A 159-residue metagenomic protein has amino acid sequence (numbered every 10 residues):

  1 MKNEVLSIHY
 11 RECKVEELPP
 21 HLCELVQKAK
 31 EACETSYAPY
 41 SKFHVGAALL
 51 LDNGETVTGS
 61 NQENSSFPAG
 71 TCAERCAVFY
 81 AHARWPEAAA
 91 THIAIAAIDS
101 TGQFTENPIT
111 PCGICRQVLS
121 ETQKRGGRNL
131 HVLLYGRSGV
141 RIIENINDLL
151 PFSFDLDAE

Functional and structural regions predicted by a protein language model:
M1-Q27, Q103: Short, compositionally biased leader-like segments
Q27-E34: Short Pro/Gly-enriched beta-strand edge/turn motifs at strand-loop
Y37-P39: Short Gly/Pro-enriched turn/cap motifs at secondary-structure boundaries
K42-L51: Short beta-strand scaffold segments in enzyme catalytic cores
T58-E159: Zn2+-dependent cytidine deaminase-like catalytic core
